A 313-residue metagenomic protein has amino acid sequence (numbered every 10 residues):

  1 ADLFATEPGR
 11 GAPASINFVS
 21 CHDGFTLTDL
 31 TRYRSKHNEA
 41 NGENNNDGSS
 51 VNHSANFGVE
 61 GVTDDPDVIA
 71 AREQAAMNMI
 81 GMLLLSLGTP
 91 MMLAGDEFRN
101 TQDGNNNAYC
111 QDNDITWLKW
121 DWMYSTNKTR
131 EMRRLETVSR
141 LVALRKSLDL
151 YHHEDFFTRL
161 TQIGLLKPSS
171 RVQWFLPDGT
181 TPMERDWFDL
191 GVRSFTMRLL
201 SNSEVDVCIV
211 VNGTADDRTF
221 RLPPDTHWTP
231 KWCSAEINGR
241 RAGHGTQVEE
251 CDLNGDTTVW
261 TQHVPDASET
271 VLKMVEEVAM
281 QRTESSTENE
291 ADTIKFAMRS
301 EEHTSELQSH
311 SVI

Functional and structural regions predicted by a protein language model:
A1-A12, F98-R140, L144, D149-Y151 (+1 more regions): Active-site-proximal helices and loops of the catalytic beta/alpha 8
A1-A94, F98-R99, N107-Q111, D149-H152 (+3 more regions): Conserved alpha/beta catalytic core and glycan-binding cleft of carbohydrate-active enzymes
A5-E7, V62-Q74, W120-M132, D206 (+2 more regions): Active-site rim elements
A76-G104, E131-V207: Glycan-recognition and catalytic regions of carbohydrate-active enzymes
T214-T226: Surface-exposed beta-strand/loop patches in extracellular or lumenal glycoproteins
D225, D256, H263-E269, M298-E301: Tight coil/turn sites that cap or link beta-strands
K231-G255, R282-A291: Solvent-exposed beta-strand/loop surfaces of large extracellular or lumenal domains
E301-I313: Single conserved hydrophobic/aromatic residue that forms the stacking wall/gate of nucleotide- or nucleobase-binding
